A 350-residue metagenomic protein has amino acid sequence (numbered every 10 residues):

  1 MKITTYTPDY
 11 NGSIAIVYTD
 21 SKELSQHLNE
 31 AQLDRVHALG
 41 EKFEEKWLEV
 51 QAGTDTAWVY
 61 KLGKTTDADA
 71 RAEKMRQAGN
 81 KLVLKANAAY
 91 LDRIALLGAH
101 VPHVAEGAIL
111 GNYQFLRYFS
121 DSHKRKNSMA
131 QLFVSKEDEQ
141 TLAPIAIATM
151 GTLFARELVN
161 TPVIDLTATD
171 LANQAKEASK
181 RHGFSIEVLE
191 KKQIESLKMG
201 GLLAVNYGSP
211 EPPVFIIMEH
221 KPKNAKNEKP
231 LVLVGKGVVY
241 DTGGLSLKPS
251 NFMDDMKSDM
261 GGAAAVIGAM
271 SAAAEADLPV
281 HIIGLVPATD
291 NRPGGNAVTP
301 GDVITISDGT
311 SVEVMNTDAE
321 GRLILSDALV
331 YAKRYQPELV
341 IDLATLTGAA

Functional and structural regions predicted by a protein language model:
M1-G237: Short amphipathic alpha-helical segment within the helicase RecA-like ATPase core that mediates nucleic-acid
M1-Y6, G40-E44, T54, A68 (+1 more regions): A generic structural signal for tightly packed, nonpolar segments enriched in small/aliphatic residues
